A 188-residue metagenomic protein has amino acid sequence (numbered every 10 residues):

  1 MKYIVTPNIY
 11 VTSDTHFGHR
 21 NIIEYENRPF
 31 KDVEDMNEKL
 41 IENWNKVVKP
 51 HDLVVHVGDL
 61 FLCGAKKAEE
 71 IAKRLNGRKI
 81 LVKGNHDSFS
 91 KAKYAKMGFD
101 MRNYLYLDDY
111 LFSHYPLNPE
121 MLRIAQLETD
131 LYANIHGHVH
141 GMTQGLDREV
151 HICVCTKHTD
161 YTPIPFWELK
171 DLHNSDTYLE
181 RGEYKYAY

Functional and structural regions predicted by a protein language model:
M1-K31, H158-Y188: Acidic, histidine-bearing metal-coordination/catalytic regions of metal-dependent phosphoesterases
K2-Y3, Y10-T12, F17-Y106: Core catalytic region of metal-dependent phosphoesterases/phosphodiesterases, especially metallo-beta-lactamase-like
N8-I9, L53, Y110, A133: Structural motif
A95-A187: Conserved beta-sheet core of the metallophosphoesterase superfamily
